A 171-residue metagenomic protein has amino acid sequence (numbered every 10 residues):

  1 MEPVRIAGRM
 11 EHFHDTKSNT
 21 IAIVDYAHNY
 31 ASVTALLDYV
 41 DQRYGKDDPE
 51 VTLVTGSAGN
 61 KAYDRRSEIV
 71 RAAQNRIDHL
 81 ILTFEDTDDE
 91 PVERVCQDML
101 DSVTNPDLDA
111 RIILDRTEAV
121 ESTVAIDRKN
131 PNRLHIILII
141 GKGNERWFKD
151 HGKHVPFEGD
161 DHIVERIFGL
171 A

Functional and structural regions predicted by a protein language model:
M1-A171: ATP-dependent carboxylate-amine ligase
